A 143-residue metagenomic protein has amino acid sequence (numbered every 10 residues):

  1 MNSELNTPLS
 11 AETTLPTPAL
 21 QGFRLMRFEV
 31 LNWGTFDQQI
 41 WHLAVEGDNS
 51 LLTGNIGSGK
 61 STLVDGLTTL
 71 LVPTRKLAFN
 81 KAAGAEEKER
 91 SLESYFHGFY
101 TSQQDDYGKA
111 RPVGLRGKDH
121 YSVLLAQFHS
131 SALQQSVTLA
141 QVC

Functional and structural regions predicted by a protein language model:
M1-C143: Extreme N-terminal "head/tail" segments of very large remodeling/mechanoenzyme assemblies
